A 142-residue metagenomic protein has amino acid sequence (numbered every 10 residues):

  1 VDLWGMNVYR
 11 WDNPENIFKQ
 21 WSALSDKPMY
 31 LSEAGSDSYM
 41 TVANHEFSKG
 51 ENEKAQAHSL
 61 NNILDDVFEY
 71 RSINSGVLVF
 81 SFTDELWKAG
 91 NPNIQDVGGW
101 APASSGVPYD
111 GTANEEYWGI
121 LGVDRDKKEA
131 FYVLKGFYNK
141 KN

Functional and structural regions predicted by a protein language model:
V1-E69: Extracellular glycoside hydrolase catalytic/binding regions
Q20, I73, Y109-T112: Residue-level signal for the start and early helices of compact helical domains
K27-S38, S75, F80-N93: Short, solvent-exposed beta-strand-terminating loops
A57-R71, F80-E85, I94-V97: C-terminal structured "cap/appendage" subdomains that terminate the fold
F80-N142: Aromatic-rich peripheral "rim/lid" segments of glycoside hydrolase catalytic domains that contact and position glycan
